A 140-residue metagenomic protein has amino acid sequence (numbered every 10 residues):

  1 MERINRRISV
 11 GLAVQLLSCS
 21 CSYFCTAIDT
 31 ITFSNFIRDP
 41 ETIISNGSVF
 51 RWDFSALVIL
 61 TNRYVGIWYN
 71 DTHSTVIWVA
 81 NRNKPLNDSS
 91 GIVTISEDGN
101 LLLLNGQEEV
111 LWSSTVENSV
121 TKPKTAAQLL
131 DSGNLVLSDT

Functional and structural regions predicted by a protein language model:
E2-T140: Extracellular/secretory-pathway, disulfide-rich ectodomains
